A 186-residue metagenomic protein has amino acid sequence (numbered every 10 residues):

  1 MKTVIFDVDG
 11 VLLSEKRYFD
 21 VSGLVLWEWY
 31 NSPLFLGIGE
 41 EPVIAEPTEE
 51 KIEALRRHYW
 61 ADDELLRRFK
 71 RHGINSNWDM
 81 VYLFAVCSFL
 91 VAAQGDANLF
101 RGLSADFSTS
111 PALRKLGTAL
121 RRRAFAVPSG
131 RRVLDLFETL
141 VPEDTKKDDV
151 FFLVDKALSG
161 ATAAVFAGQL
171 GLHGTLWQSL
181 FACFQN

Functional and structural regions predicted by a protein language model:
M1-A61, D79-Y82, F89: Active-site neighborhood of HAD-like aspartate-dependent phosphohydrolases
L55-N186: A metal-dependent, Asp-based hydrolase signature
